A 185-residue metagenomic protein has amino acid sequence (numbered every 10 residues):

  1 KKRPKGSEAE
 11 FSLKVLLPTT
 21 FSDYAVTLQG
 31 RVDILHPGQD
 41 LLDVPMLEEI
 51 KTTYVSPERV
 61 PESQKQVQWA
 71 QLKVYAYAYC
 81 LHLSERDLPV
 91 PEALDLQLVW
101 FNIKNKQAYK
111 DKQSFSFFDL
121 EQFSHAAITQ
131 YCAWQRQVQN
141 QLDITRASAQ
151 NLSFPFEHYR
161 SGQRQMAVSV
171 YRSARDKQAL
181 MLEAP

Functional and structural regions predicted by a protein language model:
K1-T19: Acidic-basic catalytic patches of nuclease active cores, encompassing PD-(D/E)XK and other metal-cofactor nuclease
K14-E121: Mg2+/Mn2+-dependent nuclease catalytic core
I34, E85, A133, Q137-Q141 (+1 more regions): Intrinsically disordered or highly flexible coil/loop and linker segments, enriched in small and charged/polar residues
K51-T53, E157, P185: Short strand-loop junctions, especially beta-strand C-caps/beta-turns that link beta-sheets to coils or alpha-helices
P61-W69, S153-F156, E183-A184: Short, charged/polar micro-motifs that form catalytic or ligand-binding hotspots
W100, A184-P185: Glycine-rich, histidine-containing beta strand-loop boundary motifs that form or position
F123-A149: Low-complexity, highly charged intrinsically disordered N-terminal segments that act as targeting/localization
Q139-E183: Conserved pre-motif I regulatory segment
